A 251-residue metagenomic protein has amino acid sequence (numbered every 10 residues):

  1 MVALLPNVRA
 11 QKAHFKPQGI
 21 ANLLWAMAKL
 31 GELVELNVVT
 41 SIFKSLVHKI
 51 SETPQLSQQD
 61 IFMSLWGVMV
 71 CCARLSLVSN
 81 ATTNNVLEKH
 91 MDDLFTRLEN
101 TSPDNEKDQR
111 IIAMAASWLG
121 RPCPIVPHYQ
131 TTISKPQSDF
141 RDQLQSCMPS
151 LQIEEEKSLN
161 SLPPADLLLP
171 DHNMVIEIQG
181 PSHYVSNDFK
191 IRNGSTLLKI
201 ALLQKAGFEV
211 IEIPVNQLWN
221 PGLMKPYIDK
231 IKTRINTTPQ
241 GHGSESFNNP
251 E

Functional and structural regions predicted by a protein language model:
M1-E251: Eukaryotic RNA-binding helical-repeat scaffolds
